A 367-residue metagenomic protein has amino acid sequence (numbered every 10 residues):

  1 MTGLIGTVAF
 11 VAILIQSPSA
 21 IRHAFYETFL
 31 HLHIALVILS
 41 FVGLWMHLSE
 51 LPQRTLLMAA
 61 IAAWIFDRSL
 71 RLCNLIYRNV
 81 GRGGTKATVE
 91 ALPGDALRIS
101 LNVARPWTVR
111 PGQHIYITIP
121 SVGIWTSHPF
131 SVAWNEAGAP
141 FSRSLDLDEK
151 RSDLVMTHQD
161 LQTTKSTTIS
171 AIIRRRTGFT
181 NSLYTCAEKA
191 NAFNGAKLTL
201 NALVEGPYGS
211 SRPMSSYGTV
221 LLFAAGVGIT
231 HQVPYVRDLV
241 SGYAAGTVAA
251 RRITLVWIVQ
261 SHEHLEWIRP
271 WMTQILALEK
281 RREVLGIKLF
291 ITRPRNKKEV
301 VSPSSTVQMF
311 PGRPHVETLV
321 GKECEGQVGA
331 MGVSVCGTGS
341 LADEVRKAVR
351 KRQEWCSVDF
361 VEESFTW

Functional and structural regions predicted by a protein language model:
M1-R71: Membrane-embedded alpha-helical bundles of multi-pass integral membrane proteins
A12-I38, C73-G84, R212, Y217 (+1 more regions): Helix-loop boundary elements of multi-pass alpha-helical membrane proteins
V37, G84-R105: Membrane-cytosol interface motif
I38, Q162-S166, R176-T180, T185-A190 (+5 more regions): Reductase modules of NAD(P)H-dependent flavoproteins
I61-E90: Membrane-interfacial segments at transmembrane helix termini in multi-pass membrane proteins
N102-V220, R237, E283-L285, K298 (+2 more regions): FAD-binding FR-type
V132, I229-T247, P270-W271: Histidine-anchored nucleotide/phosphate-binding helix
